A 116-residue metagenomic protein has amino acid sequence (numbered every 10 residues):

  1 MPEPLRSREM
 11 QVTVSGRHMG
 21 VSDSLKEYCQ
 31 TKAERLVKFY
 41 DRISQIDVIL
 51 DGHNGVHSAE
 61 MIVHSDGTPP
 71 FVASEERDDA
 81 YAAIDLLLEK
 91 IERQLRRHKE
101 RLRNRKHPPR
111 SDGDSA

Functional and structural regions predicted by a protein language model:
P2-A116: N-terminal, polar/charged subdomain of small-to-medium soluble alpha/beta proteins
